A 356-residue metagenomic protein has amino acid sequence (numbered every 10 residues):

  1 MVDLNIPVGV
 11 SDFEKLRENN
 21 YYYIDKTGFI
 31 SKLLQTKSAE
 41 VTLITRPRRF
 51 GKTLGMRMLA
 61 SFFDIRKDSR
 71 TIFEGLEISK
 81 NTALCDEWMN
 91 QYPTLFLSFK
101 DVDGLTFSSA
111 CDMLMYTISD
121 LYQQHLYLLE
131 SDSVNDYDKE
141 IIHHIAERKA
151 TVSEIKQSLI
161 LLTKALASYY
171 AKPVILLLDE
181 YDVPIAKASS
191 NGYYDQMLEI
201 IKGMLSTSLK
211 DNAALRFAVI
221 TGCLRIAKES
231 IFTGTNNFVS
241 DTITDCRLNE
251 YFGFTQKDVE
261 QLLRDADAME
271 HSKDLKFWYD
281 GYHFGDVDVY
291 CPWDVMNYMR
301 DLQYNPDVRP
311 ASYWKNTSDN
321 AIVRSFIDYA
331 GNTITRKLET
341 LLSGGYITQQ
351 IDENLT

Functional and structural regions predicted by a protein language model:
M1-T356: Phosphate-binding site recognition
